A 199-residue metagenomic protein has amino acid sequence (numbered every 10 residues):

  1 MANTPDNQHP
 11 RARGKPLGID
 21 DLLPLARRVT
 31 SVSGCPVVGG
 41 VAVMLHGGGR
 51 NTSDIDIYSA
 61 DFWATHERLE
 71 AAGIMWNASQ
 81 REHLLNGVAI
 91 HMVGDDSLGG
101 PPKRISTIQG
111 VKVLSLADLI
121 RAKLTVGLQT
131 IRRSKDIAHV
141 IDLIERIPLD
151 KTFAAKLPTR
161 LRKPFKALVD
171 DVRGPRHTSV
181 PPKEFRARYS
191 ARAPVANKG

Functional and structural regions predicted by a protein language model:
M1-G199: Compositionally biased terminal segments of proteins
